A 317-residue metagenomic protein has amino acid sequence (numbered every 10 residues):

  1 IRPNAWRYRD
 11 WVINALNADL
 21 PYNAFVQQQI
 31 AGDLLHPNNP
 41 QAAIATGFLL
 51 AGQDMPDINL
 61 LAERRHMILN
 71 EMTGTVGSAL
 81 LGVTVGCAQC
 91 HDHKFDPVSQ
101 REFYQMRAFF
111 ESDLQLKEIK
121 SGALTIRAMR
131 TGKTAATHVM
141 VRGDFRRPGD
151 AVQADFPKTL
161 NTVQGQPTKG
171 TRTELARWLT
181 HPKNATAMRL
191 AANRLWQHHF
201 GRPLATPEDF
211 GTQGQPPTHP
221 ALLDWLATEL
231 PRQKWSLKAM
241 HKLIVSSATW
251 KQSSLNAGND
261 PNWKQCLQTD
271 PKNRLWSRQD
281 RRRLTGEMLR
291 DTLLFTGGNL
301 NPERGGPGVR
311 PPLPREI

Functional and structural regions predicted by a protein language model:
I1-P37, D96-S99, S112-I317: Primarily short, surface-exposed interaction patches in extracytoplasmic proteins
R9, I13, L34-K117, S121: Sequence context surrounding c-type heme c attachment/ligation sites in exported
